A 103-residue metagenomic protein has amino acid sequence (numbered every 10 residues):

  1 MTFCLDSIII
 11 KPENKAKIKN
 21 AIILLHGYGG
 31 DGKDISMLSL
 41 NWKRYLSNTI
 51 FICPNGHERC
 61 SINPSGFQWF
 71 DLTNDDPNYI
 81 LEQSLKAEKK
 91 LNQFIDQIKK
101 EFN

Functional and structural regions predicted by a protein language model:
F3-N103: Serine-hydrolase catalytic machinery in alpha/beta-hydrolase-like enzymes
